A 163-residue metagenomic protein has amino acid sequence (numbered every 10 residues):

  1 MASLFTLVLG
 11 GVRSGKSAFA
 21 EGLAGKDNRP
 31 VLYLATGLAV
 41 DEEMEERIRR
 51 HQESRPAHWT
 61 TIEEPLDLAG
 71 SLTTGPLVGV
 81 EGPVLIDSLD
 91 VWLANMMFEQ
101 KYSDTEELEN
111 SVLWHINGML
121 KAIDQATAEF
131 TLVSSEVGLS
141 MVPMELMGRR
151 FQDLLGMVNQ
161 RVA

Functional and structural regions predicted by a protein language model:
A2, T6-P76: Conserved P-loop
G10-G11, G15, G82, G138-S140 (+1 more regions): Glycine-centered flexibility sites
R13, L38, D90, V137-G138: Short, glycine/serine-rich, charged loops/turns that create anion-binding and catalytic segments at active sites
P30, G82-P83, F130: The start of beta-strands in P-loop NTPase/AAA+ ATPase cores
L34, I62-E63, L85-S88, L132-V133: Short, conserved beta-strand edge motifs with alternating hydrophobic and charged residues
L66, V91-A163: Replace "adjacent to P-loop NTPase cores in ATP/GTP-dependent enzymes" with "adjacent to NTP-binding cores
T74-G79, I123-A126: Conserved catalytic network of the ASCE P-loop NTPase/AAA+ motor domain
E81-A94: Conserved P-loop NTPase "ATPase switch" module shared by AAA+ and STAND
